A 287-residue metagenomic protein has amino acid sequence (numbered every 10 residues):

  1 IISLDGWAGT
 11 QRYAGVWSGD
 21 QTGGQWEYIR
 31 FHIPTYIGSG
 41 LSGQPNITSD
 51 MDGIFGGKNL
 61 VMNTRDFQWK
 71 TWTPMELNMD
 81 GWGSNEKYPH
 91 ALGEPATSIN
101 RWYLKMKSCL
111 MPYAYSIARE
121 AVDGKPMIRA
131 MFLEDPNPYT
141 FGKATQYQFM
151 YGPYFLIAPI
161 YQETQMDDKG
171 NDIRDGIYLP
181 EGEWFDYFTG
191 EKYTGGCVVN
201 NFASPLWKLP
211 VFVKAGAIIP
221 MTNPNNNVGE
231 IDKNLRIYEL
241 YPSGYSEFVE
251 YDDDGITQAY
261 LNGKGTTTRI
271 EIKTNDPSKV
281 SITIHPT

Functional and structural regions predicted by a protein language model:
I1-K208, K214, T257-Q258: Catalytic-domain carbohydrate-binding cleft regions of carbohydrate-active enzymes
K208-T287: Accessory, solvent-exposed terminal regions and/or long lumenal/extracellular loops of proteins
